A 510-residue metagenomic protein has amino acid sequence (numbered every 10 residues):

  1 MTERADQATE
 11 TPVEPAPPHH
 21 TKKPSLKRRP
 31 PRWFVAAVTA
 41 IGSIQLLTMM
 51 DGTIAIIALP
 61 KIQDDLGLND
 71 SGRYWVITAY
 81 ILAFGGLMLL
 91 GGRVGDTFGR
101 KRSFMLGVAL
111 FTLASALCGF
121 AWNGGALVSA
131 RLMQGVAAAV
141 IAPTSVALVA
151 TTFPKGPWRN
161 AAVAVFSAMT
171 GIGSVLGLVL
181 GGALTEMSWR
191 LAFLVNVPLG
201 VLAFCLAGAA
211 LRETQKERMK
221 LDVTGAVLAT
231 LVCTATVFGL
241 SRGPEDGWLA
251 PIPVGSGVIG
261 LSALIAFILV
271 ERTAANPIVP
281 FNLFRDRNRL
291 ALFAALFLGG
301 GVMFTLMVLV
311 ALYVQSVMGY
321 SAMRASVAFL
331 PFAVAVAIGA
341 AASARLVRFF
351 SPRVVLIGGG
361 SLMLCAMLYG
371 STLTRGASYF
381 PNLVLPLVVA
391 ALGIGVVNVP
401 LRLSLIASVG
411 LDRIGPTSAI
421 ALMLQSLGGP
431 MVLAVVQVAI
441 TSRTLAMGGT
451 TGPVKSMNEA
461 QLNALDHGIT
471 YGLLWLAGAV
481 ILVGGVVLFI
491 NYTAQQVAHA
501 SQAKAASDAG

Functional and structural regions predicted by a protein language model:
T2-A209, F350, S371: Transmembrane-helix bundle of Major Facilitator Superfamily
T2-E3, A164, T185-L298, V302 (+4 more regions): Hydrophobic transmembrane-helix bundles of small-molecule transporters
F34-M50, A55-I57, D70, P251-I259 (+4 more regions): 12-transmembrane solute porter fold
T48, I77-Y80, F84, F111 (+12 more regions): Structural signature of transmembrane alpha-helices in multi-pass secondary transporters
I62-Q63, V94-G95, L180-M187, L240 (+4 more regions): Interfacial helix-cap and linker-helix signal at transmembrane-aqueous boundaries of multi-pass secondary transporters
L106, W158-T170, M219-L228, P253 (+2 more regions): Cytoplasmic-side transmembrane-helix entry/capping segments in multi-pass membrane proteins
G119-A126, G208-L211, L240-D246, I268-R272 (+2 more regions): Transmembrane helix-loop junctions and nearby membrane-interface residues
T451-I469: Short, membrane-exposed interhelical loops at transmembrane-helix boundaries
